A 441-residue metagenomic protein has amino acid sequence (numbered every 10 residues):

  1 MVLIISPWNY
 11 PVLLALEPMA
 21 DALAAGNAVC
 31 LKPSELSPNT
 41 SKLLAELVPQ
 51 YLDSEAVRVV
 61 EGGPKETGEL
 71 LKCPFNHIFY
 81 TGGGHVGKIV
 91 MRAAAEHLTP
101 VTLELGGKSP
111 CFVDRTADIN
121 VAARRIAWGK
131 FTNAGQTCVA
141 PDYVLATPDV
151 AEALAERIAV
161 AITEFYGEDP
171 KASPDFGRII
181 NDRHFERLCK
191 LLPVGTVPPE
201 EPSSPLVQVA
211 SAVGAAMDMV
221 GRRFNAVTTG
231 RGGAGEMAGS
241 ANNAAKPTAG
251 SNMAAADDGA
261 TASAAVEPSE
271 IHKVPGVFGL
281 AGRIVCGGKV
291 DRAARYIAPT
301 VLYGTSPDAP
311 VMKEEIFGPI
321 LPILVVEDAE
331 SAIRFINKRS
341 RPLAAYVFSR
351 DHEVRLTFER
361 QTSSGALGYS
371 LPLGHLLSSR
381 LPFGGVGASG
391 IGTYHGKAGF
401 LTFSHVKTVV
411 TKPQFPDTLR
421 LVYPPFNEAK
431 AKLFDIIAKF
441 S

Functional and structural regions predicted by a protein language model:
M1-V121, E152, R157, T163 (+7 more regions): Rossmann-like NAD(P) dinucleotide-binding subdomain of oxidoreductase/dehydrogenase enzymes
P64, G84-H85, K108-S109, F131 (+5 more regions): Gly/Ser/Thr-rich beta-alpha loop segments that engage phosphate groups in nucleotides
E69-L70, R125, F335, F358: CheY-like receiver
L71-K72, L105-G106, T137-V139, S173 (+2 more regions): Short glycine-enriched loop/turn motifs at secondary-structure junctions
H85-R222, A226, G230-T248, N252-S306 (+2 more regions): ALDH superfamily catalytic-core signature
E201-G276, L280, Y296-S441: Conserved C-terminal structural/oligomerization subdomain of aldehyde/semialdehyde dehydrogenase
